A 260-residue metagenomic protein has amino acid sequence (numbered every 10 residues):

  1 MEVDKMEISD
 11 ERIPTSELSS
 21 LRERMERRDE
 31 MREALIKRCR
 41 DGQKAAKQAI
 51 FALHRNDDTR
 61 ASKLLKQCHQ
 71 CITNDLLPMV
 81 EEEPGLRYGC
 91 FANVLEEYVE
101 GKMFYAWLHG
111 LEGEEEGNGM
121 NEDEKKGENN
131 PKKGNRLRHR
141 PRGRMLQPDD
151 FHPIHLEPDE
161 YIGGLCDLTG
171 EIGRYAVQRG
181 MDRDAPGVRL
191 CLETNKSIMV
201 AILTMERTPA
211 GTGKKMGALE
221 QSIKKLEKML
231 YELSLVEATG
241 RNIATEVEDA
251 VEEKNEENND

Functional and structural regions predicted by a protein language model:
M1-I13, M120-R138, N242-D260: Intrinsic disorder/low-complexity signal
E2-M79: Leu/Val/Ala/Ile-rich N-terminal alpha-helices, chiefly Sec-type signal peptides and the beginnings
M31, R38, L64, C90 (+5 more regions): Amphipathic alpha-helix face/heptad-repeat signature
A61, C68, V188-C191, N195: Solenoid-repeat scaffolds in large eukaryotic assemblies
L64-F151: Long, charged all-alpha helical bundle/coiled-coil segments in cytosolic proteins
Q70-E83, K196-G211: Short, charge-rich amphipathic alpha-helical segments embedded in non-transmembrane helical bundles/solenoids
H155-V188, N195-I202: Surface-exposed interaction/gating patches
G211-D260: C-terminal accessory extensions/subdomains outside the catalytic/core fold
